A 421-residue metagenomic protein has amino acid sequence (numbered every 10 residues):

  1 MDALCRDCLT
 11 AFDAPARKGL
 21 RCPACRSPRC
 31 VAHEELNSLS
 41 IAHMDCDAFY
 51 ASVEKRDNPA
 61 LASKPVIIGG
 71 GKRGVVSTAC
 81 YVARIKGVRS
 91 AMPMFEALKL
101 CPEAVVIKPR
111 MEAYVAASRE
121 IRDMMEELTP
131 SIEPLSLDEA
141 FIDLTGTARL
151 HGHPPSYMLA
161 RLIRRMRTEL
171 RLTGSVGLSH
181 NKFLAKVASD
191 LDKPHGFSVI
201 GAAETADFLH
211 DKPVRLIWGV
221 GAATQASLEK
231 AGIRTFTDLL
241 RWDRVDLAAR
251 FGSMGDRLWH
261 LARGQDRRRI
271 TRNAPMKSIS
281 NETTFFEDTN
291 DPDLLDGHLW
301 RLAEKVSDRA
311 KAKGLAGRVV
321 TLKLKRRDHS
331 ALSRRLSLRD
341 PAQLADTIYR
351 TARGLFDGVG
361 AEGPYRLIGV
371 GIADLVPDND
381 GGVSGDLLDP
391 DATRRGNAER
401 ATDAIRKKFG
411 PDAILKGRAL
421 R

Functional and structural regions predicted by a protein language model:
M1-L258, I270, D308, A392-R421: Gly/Gly-Pro- and Ser/Thr-rich, intrinsically disordered tail segments characteristic of DNA damage-repair and tolerance
D2-C5, L9, E34-L36, H43 (+3 more regions): DNA-contacting surface of Y-family translesion DNA polymerases
A11, Q225, L338-R421: Acidic, metal-coordinating catalytic segment for phosphate/diphosphate chemistry, firing primarily on the Nudix
D47-F49, K72-G74, R327-S330, L375-D378: Short, charged/polar surface micro-motifs in flexible loops or helix N-caps
V76-S77, V106, S330-R334, D380-G381: Short small-residue beta-strand/loop micro-motif enriched in glycine and branched aliphatics
F141-G146, S333-L336, V383-L388: Short, hydrophobic beta-strand segments
H180-K182, R263-R267, A373: Short glycine-enriched loops at secondary-structure junctions
